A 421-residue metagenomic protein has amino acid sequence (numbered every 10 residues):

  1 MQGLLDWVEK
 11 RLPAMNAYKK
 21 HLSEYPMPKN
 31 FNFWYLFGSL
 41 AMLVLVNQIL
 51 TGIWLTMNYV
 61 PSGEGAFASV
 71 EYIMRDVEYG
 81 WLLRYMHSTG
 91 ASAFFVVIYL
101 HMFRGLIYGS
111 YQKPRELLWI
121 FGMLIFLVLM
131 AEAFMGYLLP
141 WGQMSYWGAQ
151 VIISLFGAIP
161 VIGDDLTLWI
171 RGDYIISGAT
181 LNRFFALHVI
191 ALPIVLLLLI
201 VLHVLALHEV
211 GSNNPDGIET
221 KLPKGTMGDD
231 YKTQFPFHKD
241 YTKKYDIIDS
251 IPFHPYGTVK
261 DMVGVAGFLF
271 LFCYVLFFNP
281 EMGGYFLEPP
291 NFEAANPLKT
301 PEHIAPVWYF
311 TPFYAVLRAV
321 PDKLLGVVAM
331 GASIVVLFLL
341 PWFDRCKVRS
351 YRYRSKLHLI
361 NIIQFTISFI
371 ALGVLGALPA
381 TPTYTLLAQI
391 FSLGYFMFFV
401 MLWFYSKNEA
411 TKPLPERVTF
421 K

Functional and structural regions predicted by a protein language model:
M1-A93, V97-K421: Membrane-embedded and interfacial regions of multi-pass energy-transducing membrane proteins
